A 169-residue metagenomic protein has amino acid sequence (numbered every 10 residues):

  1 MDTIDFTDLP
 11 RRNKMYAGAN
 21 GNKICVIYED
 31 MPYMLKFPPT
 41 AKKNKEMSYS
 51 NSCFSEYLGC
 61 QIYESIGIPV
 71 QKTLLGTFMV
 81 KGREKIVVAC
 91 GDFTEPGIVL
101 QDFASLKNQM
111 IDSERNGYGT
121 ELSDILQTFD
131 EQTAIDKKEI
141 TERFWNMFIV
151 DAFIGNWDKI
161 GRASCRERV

Functional and structural regions predicted by a protein language model:
M1-I111: Conserved ATP-binding subdomain of kinase catalytic cores across diverse folds
G97-Q132: A broadly used, surface-exposed interaction patch
E121-R168: Conserved kinase catalytic-core segment
